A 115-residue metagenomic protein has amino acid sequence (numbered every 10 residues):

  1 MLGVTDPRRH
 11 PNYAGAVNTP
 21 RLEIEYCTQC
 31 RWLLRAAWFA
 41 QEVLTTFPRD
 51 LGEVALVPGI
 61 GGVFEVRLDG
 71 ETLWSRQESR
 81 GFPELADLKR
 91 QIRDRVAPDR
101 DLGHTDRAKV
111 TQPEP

Functional and structural regions predicted by a protein language model:
M1-A16: N-terminal amphipathic/basic-hydrophobic helices that include classical n-h-c signal peptides and signal-anchor
G15-R49: Local sequence-structure signature of Cys/Sec-based thiol-disulfide redox active-site neighborhoods
T19, G59-G61, P83: Eukaryote-biased feature marking scaffold/signaling PDZ-domain proteins and nuclear chromatin regulators
D50-E65: Amphipathic, hydrophobic secondary-structure cores in small proteins
T72-D99: Non-catalytic, surface beta->alpha helical segment in thiol-disulfide oxidoreductase systems
P98-P115: C-terminal low-complexity, charged extensions that often adopt amphipathic alpha-helices
